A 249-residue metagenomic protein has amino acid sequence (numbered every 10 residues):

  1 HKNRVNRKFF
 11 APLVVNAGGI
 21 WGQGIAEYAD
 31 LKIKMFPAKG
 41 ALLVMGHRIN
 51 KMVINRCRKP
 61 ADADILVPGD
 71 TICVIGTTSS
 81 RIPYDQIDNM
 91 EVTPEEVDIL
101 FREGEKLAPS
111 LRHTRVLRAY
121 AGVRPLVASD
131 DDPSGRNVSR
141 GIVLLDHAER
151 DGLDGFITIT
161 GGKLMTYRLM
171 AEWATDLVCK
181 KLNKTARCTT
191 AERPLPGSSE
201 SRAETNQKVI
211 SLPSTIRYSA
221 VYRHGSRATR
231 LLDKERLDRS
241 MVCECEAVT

Functional and structural regions predicted by a protein language model:
H1: Feature captures the FAD/FMN-dependent oxidoreductase FAD-binding
R4-L13: Core beta-strand elements of the Rossmann-like FAD/NAD(P) dinucleotide-binding domain in flavoenzyme oxidoreductases
L13, G24-E27, L31-A41, M45-V74 (+1 more regions): C-terminal catalytic lobe of FAD-dependent flavoproteins
G18-G19: Glycine-rich, N-terminal phosphate-binding loop of Rossmann-like dinucleotide-binding domains
